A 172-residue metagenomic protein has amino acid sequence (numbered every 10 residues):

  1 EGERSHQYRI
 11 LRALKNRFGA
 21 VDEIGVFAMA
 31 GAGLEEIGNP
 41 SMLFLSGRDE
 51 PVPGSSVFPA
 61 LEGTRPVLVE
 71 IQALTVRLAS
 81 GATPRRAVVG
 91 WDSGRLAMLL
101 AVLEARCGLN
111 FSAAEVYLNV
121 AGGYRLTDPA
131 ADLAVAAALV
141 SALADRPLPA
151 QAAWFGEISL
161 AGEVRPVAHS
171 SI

Functional and structural regions predicted by a protein language model:
E1-I172: Peripheral, non-AAA+ core regions of ATP-driven protein-machinery
